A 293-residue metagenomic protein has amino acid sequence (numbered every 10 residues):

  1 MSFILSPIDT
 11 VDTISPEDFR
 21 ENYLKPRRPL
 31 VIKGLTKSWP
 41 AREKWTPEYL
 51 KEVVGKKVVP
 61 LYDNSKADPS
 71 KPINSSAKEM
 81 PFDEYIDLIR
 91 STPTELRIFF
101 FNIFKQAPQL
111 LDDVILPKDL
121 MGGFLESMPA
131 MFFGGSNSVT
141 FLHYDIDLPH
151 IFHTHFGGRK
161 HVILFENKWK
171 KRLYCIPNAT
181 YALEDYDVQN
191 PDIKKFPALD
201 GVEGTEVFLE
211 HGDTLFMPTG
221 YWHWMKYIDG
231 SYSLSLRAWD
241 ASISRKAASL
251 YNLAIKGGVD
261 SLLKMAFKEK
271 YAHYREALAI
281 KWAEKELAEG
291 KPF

Functional and structural regions predicted by a protein language model:
M1-T214, W224-F293: N-terminal accessory scaffold of Fe(II)-dependent oxygenases
